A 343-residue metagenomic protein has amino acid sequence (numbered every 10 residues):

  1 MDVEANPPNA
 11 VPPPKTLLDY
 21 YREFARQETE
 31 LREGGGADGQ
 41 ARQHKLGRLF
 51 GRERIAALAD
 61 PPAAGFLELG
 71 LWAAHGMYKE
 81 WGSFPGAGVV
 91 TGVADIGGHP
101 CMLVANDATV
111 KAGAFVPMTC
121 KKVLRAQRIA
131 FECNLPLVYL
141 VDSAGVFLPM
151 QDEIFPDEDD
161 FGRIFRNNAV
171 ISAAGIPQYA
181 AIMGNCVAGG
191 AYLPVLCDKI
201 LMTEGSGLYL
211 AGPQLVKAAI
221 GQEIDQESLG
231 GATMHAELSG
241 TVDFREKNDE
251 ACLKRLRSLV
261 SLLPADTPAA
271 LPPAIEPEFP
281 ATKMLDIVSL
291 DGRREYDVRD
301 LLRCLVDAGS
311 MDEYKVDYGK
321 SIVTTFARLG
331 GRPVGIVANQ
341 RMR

Functional and structural regions predicted by a protein language model:
M1-Y179, M183-N185, G189-G190, L196-L215 (+1 more regions): Terminal-region recognition feature
